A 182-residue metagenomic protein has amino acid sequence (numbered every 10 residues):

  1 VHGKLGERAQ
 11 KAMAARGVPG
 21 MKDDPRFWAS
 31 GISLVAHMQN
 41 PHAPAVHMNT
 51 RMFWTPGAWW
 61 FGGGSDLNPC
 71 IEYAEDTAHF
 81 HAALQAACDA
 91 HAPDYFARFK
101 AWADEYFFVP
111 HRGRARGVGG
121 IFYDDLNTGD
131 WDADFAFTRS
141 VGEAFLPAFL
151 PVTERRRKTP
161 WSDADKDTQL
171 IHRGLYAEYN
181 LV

Functional and structural regions predicted by a protein language model:
V1-G63: Internal mixed beta-strand/loop scaffold within catalytic domains of large alpha/beta enzymes
V1-H2, K100-N127, G174-L181: Aromatic/basic-lined ligand-recognition segments that form π-stacking hydrophobic pockets flanked by Lys/Arg to engage
P25-F27, A43, R114, T138 (+2 more regions): Active-site-proximal structural scaffolding
R26-G31, A58-N68, R114-A133, E178: Glycine-rich, often proline-containing surface loops adjacent to acidic residues and nearby aromatics that form
H37, H47, Y176, L181-V182: Mature-region segments of soluble proteins
M38, M52-W54, P69-I71, D125-N127: Beta-strand elements of well-folded, non-transmembrane domains
P56-F99: Compact, glycine/acidic-enriched structural inserts
D130-L181: Extended, compositionally biased non-globular segments
